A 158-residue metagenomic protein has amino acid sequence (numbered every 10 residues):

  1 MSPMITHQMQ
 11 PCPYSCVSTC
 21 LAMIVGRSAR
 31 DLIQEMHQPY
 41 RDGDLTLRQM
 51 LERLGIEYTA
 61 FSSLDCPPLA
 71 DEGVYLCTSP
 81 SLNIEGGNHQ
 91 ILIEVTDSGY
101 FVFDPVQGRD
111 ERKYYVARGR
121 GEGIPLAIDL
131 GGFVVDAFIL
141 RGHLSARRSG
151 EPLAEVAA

Functional and structural regions predicted by a protein language model:
M1, A70, V134-A137: Contiguous, function-dense segments enriched for cysteine-driven chemistry and partner/ligand-binding capacity
M1-I56, P152-A158: Active-site nucleophile-adjacent alpha helix/oxyanion-hole segment immediately C-terminal to the catalytic cysteine
S2, S15-S18, S28, S62-S63 (+4 more regions): Generic serine detector
P3, Y114-A117, G142, A146: Hydrophobic transmembrane signal anchors and adjacent membrane-proximal interface regions, especially in viral
I5, V17, V25, V74 (+6 more regions): Extended aliphatic helical segments
S18, S79, R118-G119, A137 (+1 more regions): Generic alpha-helical secondary structure signal
D31-D129: Conserved active-site-adjacent core of cysteine acyl-enzyme catalytic domains
G123-A158: Charged phosphate-binding loop/patch that engages nucleotide di/tri-phosphates or the phosphate backbone of nucleic
